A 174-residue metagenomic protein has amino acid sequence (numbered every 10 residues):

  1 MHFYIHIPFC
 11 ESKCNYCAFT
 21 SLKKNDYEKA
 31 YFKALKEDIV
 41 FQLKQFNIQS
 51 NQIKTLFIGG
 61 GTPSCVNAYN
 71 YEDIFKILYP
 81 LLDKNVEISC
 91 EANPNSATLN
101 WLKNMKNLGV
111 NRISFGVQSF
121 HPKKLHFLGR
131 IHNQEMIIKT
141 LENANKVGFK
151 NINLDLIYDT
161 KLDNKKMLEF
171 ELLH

Functional and structural regions predicted by a protein language model:
M1-F3: Extreme N-terminal starter segment of soluble prokaryotic enzymes
I5-I7, V117: Alpha/beta-hydrolase
P8-F19: Local cysteine-cluster metal-coordination motifs and their immediate loop/turn environment, predominantly Fe-S cluster
S21-Q45, Q52-H174: Conserved non-cysteine loop/helix-boundary elements of the Radical SAM core domain that shape
